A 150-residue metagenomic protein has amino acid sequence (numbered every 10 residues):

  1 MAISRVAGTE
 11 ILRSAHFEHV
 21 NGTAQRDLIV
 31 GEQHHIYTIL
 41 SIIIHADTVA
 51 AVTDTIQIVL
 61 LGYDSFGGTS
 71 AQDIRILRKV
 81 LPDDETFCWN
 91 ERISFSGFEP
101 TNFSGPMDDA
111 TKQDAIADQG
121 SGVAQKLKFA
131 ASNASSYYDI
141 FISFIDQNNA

Functional and structural regions predicted by a protein language model:
M1-H34, D47-V49, T53-Q57, G62-F66 (+1 more regions): C-terminal interaction-tip segments
H45-D47, K79: Acidic/polar N-terminal loop/beta-strand segments that form early-domain functional surfaces
T55-T111: Terminal beta-strand-rich extracellular "head" domains that mediate receptor/glycan or other ligand binding
